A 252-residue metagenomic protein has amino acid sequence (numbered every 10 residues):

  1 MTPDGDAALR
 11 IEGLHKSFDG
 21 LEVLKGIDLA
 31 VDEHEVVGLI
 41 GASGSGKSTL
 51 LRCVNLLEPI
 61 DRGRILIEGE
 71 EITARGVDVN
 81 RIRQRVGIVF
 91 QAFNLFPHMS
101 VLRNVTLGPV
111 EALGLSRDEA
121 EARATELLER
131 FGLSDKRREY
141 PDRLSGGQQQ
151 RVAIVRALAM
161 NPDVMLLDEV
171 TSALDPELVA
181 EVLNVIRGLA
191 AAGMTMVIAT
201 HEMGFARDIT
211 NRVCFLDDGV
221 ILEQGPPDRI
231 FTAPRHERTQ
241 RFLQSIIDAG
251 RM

Functional and structural regions predicted by a protein language model:
T2-P3, T239: Pre-NBD coupling/linker segments of ABC/ABC-like ATPases
D6-I11, H15-P227: ABC family nucleotide-binding domain
Q224, D228-M252: C-terminal boundary and immediately downstream tail of ABC-type ATPase nucleotide-binding domains
